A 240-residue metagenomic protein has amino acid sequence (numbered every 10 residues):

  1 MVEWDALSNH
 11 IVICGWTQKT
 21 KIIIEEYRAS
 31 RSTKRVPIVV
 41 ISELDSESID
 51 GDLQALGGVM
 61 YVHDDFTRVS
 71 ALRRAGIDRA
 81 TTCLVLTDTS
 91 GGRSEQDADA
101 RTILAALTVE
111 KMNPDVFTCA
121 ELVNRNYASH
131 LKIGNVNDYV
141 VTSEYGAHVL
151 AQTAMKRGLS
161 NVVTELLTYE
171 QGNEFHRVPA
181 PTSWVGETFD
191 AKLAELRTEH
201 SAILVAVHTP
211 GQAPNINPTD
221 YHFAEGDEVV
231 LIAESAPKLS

Functional and structural regions predicted by a protein language model:
M1-S240: Cytosolic regulatory regions of ion transport systems
